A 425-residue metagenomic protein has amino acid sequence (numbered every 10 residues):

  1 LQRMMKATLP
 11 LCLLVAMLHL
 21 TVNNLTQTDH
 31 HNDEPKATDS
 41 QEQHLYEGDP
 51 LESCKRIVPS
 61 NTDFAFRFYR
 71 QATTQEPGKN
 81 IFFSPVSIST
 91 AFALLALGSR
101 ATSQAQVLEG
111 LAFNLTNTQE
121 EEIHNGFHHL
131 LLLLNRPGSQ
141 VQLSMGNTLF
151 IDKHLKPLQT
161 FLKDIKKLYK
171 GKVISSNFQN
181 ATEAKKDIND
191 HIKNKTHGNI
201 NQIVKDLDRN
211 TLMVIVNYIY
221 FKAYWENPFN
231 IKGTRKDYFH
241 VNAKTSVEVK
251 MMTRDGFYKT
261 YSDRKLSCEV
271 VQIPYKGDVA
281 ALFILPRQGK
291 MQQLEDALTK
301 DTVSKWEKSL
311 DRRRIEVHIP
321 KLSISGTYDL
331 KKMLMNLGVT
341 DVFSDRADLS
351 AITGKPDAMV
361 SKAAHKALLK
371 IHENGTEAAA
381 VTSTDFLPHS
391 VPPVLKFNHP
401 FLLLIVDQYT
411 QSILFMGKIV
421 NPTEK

Functional and structural regions predicted by a protein language model:
Q2-Q179, G375-E377, I419: Detector for small/aliphatic-rich hydrophobic stretches
G78, N114-G289, K305-S390: Non-catalytic, conformational "gating/processing" segments within enzyme and secreted inhibitor domains
F83, S144, K265, F397-N398: A generic fold-level signal
F83-R100, L212-W225, F283, S412: Hydrophobic/aromatic-rich, well-ordered segments within soluble, folded domains that form packed cores
S103-V107, M291-L294, G326-Y328, A379 (+2 more regions): Extracytoplasmic/secreted cell-surface and envelope-processing proteins
V107-L111, F229-K236, L294-V303: Short Gly/aromatic-enriched secondary-structure transition segments
K362-K425: C-terminal soluble interaction/assembly domains
